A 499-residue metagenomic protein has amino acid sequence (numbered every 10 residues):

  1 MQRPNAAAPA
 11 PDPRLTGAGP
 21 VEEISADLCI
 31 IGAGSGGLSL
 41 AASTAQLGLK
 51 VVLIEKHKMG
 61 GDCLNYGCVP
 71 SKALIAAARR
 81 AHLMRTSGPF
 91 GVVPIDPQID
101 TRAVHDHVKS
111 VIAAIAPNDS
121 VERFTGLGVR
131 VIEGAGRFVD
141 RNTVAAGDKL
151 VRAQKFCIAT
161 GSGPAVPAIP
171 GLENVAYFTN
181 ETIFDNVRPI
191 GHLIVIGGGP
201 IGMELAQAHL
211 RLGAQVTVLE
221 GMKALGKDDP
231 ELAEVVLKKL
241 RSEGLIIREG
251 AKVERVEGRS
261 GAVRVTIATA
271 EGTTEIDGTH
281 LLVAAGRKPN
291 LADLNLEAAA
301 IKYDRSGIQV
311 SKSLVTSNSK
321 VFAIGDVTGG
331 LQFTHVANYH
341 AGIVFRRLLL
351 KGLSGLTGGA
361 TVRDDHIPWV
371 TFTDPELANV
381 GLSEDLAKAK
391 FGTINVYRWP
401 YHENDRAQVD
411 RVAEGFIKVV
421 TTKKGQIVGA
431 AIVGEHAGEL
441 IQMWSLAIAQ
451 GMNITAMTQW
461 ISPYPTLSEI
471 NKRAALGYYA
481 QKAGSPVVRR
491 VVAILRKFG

Functional and structural regions predicted by a protein language model:
M1-A7, P94-I95, R130-E133, R137-A145 (+2 more regions): A Rossmann-like FAD-binding core segment of flavoenzymes
Q2-A26, S35, A42-L49, I54-P189 (+7 more regions): Glycine-rich flavin
P9-R14, C68, T160-L219, E243-I246 (+1 more regions): Glycine-rich dinucleotide-binding loop and its adjacent helix/turn
C29-H57, V69, A73-R80, I367 (+2 more regions): Flexible, glycine-rich terminal cap/loop adjacent to redox cofactors in electron-transfer oxidoreductases
C29-I31, G136, V151-G161, V195-I196 (+3 more regions): Short hydrophobic core segments
G37, G199-G202, A337: Catalytic nucleophile loop
E173-P189, E275-L356, M443-S445, T458: FAD-site-proximal beta/loop scaffold in flavoenzymes
